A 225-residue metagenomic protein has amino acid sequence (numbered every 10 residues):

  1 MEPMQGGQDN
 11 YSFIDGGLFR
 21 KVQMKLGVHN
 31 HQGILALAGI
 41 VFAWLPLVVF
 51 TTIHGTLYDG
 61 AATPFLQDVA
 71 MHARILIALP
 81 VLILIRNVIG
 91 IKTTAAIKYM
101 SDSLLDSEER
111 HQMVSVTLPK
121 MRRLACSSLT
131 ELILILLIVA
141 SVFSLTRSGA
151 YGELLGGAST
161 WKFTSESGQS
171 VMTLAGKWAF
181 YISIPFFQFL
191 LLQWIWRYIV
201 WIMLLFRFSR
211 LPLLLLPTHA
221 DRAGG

Functional and structural regions predicted by a protein language model:
M1-T218: Transmembrane-helix bundle segments that line or gate the permeation/cavity pathway in multi-pass membrane proteins
D221-G225: Membrane-water interface at loop-to-transmembrane-helix junctions
